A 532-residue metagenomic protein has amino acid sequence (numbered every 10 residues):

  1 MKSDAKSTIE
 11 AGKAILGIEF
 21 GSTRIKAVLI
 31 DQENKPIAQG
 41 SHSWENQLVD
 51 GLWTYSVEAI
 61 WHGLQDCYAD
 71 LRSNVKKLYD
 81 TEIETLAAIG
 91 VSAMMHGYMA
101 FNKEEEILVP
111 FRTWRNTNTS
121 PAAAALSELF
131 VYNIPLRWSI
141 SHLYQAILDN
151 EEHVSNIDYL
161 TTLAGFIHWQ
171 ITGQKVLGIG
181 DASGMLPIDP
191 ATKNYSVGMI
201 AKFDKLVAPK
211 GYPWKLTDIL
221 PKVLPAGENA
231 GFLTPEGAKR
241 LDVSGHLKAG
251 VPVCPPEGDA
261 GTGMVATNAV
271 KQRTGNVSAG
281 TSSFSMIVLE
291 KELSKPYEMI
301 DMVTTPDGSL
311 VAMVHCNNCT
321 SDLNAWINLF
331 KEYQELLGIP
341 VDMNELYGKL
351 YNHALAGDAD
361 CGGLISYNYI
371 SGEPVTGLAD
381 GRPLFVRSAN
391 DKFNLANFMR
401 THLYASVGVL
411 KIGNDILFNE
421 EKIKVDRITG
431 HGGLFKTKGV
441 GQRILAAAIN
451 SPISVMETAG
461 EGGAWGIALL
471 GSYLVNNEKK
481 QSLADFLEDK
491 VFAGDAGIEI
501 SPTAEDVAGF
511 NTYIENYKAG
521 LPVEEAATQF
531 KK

Functional and structural regions predicted by a protein language model:
M1-P110, A124-A125, N156, T217 (+5 more regions): N-terminal glycine/serine-rich phosphate-binding loop of ATP-dependent small-molecule kinases, especially carbohydrate
K2-E10, L16-G17, I83, A124-R137 (+4 more regions): Active-site core segments that coordinate phosphate-bearing ligands/cofactors across diverse enzyme families
S22-R24, T113, P135, I300: Intrinsically disordered, low-complexity sequence elements enriched in Ser/Thr/Gly/Pro
S41, T113, E499: Conserved beta-strand positions that form and line the central face of beta-propeller blades
K76-T113, N133-P135, H168-G180, G184-D189 (+1 more regions): Short beta-strand-loop/turn "lid" adjacent to the catalytic site in phosphate-handling enzymes
N116: Carbohydrate-associated surface elements
T119: Gly/Ser-rich phosphate-binding catalytic loop and adjacent alpha/beta segment that cradle a phosphoryl group at enzyme
